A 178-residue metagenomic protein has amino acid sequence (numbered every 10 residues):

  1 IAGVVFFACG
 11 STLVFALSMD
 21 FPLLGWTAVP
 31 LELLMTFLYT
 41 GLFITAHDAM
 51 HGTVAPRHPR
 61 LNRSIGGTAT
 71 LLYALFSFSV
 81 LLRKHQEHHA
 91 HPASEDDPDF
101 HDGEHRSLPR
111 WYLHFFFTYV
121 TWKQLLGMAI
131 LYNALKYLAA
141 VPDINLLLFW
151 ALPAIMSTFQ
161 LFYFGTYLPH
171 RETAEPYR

Functional and structural regions predicted by a protein language model:
I1-W26: Topogenic membrane-insertion module of multi-pass membrane proteins
P22-F43, T68-F76, M156: Membrane-embedded alpha-helical segments that form the functional core of polytopic membrane enzymes, especially those
P22-T27, P56-S64, P142-I144: Membrane-helix interface segments
V29-T36, P92-R178: Hydrophobic transmembrane alpha-helical segments that form the core helix bundle of multi-pass membrane enzymes
L42-F43, F78, L161, G165: Alpha-helical transmembrane segments of polytopic integral membrane proteins, especially the permease/helical cores
I44-A55, H89: Active-site recognition of the HExxH zinc-binding catalytic motif
A55-L75, S79-V80, F100-S107: Post-HEXXH active-site segment of zinc metalloproteases
S77-P98: Internal transmembrane alpha-helix with an interfacial aromatic "cap," most often the third helix
